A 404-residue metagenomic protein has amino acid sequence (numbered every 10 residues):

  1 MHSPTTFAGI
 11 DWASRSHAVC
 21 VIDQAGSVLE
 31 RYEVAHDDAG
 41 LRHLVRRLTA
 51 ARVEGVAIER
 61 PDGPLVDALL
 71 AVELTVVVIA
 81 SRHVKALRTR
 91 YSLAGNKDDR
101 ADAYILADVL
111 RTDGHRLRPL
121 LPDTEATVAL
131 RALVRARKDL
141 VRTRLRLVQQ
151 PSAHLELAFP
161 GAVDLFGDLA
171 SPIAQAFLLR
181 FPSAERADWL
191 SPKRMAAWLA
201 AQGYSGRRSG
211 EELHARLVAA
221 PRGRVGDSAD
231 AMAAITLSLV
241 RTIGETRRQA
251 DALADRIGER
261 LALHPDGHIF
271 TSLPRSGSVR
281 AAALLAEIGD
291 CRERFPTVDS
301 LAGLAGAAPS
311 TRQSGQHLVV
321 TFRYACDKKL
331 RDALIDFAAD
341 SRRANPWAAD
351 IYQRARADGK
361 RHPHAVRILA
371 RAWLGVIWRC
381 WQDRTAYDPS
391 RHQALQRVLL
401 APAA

Functional and structural regions predicted by a protein language model:
M1-A404: A detector of single, family-specific signature residues that are central to catalytic or substrate-handling motifs
